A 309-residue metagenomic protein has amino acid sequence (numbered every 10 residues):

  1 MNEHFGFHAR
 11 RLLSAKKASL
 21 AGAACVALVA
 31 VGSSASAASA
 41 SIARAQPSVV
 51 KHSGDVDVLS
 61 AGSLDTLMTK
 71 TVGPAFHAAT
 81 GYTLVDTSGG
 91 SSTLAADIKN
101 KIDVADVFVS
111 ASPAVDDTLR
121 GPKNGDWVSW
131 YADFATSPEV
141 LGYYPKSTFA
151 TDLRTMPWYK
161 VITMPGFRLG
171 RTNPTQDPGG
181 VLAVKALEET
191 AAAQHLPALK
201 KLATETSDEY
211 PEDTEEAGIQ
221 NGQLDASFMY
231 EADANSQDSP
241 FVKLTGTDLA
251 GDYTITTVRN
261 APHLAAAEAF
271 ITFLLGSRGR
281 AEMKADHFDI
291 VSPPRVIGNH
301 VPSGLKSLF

Functional and structural regions predicted by a protein language model:
M1-E3, L305: N-terminal leader/targeting signatures
E3-H4, A9-A40: Secretory targeting and sorting signals
A38-T83, T87, S92-K101, S112-P113 (+3 more regions): Exported/periplasmic ABC-transporter solute-binding proteins
A105-S110: Periplasmic-binding protein-like
G125-W127: Alpha-helical scaffolding within the catalytic cores of extracellular/periplasmic polymer-degrading hydrolases
